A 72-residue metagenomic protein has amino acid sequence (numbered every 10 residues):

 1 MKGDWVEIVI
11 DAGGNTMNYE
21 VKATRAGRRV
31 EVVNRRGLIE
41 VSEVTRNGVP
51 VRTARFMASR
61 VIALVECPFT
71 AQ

Functional and structural regions predicted by a protein language model:
M1-Q72: Eukaryotic intrinsically disordered, low-complexity regulatory linkers and tails enriched in Ser/Thr/Pro
